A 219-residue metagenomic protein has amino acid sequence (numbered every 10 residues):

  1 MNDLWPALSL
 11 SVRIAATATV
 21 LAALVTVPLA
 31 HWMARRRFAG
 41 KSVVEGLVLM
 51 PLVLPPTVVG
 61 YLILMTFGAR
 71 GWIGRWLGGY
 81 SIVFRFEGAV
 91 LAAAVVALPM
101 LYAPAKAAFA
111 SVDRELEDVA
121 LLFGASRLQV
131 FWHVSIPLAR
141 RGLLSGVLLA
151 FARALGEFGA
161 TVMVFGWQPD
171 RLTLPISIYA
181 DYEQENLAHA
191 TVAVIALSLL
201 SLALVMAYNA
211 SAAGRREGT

Functional and structural regions predicted by a protein language model:
M1-P6, V162-A210: Interhelical loop and adjacent transmembrane-helix boundary motif in polytopic membrane transport permeases
L4-M33, L52, A150: Transmembrane alpha-helix signature in integral membrane proteins
V20, Y102-A105, F109, D113 (+2 more regions): Transmembrane alpha-helices
V25, L47-P56, S81-K106, P137-R141 (+2 more regions): Faces of alpha-helical transmembrane segments in polytopic inner-membrane proteins
L29-M65, E117: Cytoplasmic-entry segments and transmembrane alpha-helices of multi-pass inner-membrane transporters
R36-V44, W72, E115, R127-Q129 (+2 more regions): Membrane-helix interface segments
G40, A103-A125, Q129-V130, T191-T219: C-terminal transmembrane helix and the adjacent membrane-cytosol boundary/short C-terminal tail of inner/organellar
G60-A94, F165-Q168: Membrane-interfacial helix termini and adjacent extracytoplasmic/periplasmic loops of multi-pass transporters
